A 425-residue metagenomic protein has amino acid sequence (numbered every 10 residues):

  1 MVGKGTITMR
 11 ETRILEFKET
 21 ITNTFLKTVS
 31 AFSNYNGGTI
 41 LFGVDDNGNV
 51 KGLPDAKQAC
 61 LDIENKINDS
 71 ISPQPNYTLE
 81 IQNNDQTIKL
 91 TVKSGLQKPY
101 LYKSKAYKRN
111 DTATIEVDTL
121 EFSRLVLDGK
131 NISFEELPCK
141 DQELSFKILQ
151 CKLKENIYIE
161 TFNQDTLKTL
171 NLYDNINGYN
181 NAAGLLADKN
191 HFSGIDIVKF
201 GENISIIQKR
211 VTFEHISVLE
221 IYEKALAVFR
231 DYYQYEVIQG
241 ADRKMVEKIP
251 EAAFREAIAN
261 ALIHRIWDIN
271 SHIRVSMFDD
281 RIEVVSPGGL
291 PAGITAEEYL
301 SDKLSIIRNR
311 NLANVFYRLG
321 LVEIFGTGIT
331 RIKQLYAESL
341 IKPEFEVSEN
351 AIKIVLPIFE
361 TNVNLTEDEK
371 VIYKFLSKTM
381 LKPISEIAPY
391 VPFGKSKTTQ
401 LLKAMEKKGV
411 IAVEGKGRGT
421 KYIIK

Functional and structural regions predicted by a protein language model:
M1-E251, R255-N362, K382-E386, F393-Q400 (+1 more regions): Conserved N-terminal catalytic/coupling substructures associated with nucleotide/phosphate chemistry
L226, E369-S377: Hydrophobic residues on short alpha-helical segments
V246, L365, L376: Residue-level marker of regulatory loop/turn positions in helix-turn-helix DNA-binding domains and in histidine
R308, N364-I372: N-terminal positioning helix adjacent to the helix-turn-helix/winged-helix DNA-binding module
I358-F359, L365-D368, V413-K425: Short, cationic-aromatic polyanion-contact patches
D368, T379, A404-M405: Low-complexity, intrinsically disordered/propeptide-like segments
L376-T379, Y390: Bacterial helix-turn-helix/winged-helix DNA-binding modules and their immediately adjacent linkers
